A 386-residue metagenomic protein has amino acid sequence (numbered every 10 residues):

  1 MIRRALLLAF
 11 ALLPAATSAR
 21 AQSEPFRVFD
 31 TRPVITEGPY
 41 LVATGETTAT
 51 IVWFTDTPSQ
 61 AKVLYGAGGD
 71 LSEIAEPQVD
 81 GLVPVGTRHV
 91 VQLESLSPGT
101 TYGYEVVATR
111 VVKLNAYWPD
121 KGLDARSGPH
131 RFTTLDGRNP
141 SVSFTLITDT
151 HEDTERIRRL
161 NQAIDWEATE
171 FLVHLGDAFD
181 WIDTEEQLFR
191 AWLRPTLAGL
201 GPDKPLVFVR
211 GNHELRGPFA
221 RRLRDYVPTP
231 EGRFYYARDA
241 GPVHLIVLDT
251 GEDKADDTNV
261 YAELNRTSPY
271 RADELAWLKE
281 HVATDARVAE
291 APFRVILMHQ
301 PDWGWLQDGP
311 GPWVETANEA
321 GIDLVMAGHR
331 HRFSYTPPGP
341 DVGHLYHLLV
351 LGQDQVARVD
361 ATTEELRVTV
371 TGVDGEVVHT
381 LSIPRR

Functional and structural regions predicted by a protein language model:
I2, A19-L146, W166, A361-R386: Acidic, histidine-bearing metal-coordination/catalytic regions of metal-dependent phosphoesterases
A5-A15: Bacterial N-terminal signal peptides
W53, Y102, D149, L172 (+6 more regions): Divalent metal-coordination and catalytic microenvironments
V106-T133, E186-A283, P312-N318, L324 (+3 more regions): Extended active-site neighborhood of metal-dependent phosphoesterases/phosphodiesterases
V107-A108, T250, L297-P301, H329: Short, well-ordered beta-to-alpha junction loops that form the rim of enzyme active sites and present histidine/acidic
P140-L215: Conserved, compact domain cores that house catalytic/ligand-binding motifs in diverse enzymes and effector modules
T145-T148, F171-D177, K204-N212, V295-H299 (+2 more regions): Active-site neighborhood of phospho(di)ester-bond hydrolases with catalytic His/Asp-centered motifs
G176-F179, V282-W305: Short acidic, glycine-rich surface-loop motifs adjacent to enzyme active sites
